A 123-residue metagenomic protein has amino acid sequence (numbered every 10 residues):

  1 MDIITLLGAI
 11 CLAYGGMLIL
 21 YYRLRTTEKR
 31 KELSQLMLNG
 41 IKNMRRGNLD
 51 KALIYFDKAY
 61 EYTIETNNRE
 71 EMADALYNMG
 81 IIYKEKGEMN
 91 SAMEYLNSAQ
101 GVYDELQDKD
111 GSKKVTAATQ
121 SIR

Functional and structural regions predicted by a protein language model:
M1-K31: Long, contiguous interaction/recruitment modules in multidomain scaffold/adaptor proteins
R25, T63-R69, D104-L106: Flexible helix-coil transition and linker loops at the boundaries of alpha-helical arrays
T27-K31, E70, D110: Residue signature of alpha-solenoid helical repeat architecture, marking inter-repeat boundaries and helix-start
L36-N39, N43, Y55, Y62 (+4 more regions): TPR/Sel1-like alpha-solenoid repeat signature
Q107-R123: TPR/TPR-like alpha-solenoid helical repeat scaffolds
